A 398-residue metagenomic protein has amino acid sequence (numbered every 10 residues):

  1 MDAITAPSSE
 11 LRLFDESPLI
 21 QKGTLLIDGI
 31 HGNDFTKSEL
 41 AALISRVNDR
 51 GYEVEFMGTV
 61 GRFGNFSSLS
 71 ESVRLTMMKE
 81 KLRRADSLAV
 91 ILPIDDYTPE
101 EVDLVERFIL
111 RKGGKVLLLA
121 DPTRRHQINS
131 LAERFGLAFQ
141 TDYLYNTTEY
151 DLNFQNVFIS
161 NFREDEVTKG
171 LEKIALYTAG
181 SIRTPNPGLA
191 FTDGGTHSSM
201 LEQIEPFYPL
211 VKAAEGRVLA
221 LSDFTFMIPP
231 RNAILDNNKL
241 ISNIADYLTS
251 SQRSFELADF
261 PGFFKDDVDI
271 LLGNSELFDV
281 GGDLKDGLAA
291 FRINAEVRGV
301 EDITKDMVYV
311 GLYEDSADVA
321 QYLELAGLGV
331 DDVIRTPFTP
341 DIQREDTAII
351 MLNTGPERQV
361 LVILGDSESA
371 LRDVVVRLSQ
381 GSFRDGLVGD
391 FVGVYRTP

Functional and structural regions predicted by a protein language model:
M1-P398: Short, surface-exposed patches at the edges or C-terminal ends of soluble domains, predominantly
